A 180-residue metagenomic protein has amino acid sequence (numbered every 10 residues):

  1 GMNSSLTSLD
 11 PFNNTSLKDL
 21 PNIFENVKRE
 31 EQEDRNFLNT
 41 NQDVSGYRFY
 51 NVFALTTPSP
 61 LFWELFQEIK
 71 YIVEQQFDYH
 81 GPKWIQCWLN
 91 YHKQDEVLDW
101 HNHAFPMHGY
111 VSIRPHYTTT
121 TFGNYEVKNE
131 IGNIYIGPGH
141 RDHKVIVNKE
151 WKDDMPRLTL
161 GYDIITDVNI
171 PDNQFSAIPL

Functional and structural regions predicted by a protein language model:
G1-H80, V97, F175-A177: Non-heme Fe(II)/2-oxoglutarate
G81-N173, A177: Catalytic core of non-heme Fe(II) oxygenases with the double-stranded beta-helix
L180: Short, cationic low-complexity segments
